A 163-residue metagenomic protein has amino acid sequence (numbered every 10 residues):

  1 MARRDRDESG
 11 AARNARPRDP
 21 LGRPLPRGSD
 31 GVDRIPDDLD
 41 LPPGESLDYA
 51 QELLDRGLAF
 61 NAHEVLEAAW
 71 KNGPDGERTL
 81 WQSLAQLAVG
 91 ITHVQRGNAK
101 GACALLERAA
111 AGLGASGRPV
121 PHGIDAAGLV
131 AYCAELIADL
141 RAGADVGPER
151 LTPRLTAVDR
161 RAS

Functional and structural regions predicted by a protein language model:
M1-G73, G112-S163: N-terminal alpha-helical interaction modules that lie
D40, R78-L80: Residue signature of alpha-solenoid helical repeat architecture, marking inter-repeat boundaries and helix-start
L80-W81, P121: Alpha-solenoid helical repeat scaffolds
N98-G117: TPR/TPR-like (Sel1-like) alpha-helical repeat modules
